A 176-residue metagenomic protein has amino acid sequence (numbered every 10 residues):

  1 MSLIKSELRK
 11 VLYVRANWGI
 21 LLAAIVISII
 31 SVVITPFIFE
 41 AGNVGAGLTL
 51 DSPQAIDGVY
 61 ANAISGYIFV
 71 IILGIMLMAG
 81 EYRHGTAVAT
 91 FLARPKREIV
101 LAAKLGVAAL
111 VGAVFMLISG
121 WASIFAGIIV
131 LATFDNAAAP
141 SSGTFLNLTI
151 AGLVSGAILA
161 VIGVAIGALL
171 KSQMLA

Functional and structural regions predicted by a protein language model:
M1-I25: Aromatic- and glycine-rich beta-strand/loop motifs that create alpha-glucan
I4-K5, R83-G85, V161-G163: Short hydrophobic "helix-edge" motifs at membrane interfaces and signal-peptide entry regions
S6, Y13, A93, L170-K171: Single, functionally critical "micro-switch" positions that shape active/binding sites and transmembrane helices
S6-R9, G80, A103: Residue-level micro-sites within transmembrane alpha helices that shape and flank functional polar/acidic positions
K10, A79, T90-L92, G163 (+1 more regions): Helix-capping/transition residues at the boundaries of transmembrane alpha-helices and the short helical linkers
N17-L77, L101-K171, L175: Secretory targeting signals
G74-A93, R97-E98, L105: Transmembrane helix boundary and interhelical loop/hinge segments in multi-pass membrane proteins
